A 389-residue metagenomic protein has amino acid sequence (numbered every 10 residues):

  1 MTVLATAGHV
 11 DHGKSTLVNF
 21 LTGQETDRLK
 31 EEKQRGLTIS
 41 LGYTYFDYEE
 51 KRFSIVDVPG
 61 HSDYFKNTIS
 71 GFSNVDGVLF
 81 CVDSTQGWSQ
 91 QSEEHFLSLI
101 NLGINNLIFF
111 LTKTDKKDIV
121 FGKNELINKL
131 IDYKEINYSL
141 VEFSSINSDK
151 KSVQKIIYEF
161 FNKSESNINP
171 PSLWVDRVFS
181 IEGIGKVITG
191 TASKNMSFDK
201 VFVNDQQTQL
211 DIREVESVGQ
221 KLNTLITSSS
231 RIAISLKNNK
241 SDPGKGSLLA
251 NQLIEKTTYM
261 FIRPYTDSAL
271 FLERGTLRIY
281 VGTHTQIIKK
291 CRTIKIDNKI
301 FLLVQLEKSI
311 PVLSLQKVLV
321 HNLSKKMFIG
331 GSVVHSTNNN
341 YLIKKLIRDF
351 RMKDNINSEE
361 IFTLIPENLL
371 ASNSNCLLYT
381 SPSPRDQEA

Functional and structural regions predicted by a protein language model:
M1-E31, Y43: Conserved G1/Walker A P-loop phosphate-binding module
K30-F65, S70-N74: Switch I (G2) and immediately adjacent beta-strands of P-loop GTPase domains
N74-E93, T114-V120: Conserved Switch II/interswitch segment of TRAFAC-class P-loop GTPases
V78-F80, I104-K113, E135-E142: Conserved beta-strand/loop subsegment of P-loop NTPase cores
T114, I131-S268: Conserved catalytic-core segments of large NTP-driven translation/proteostasis enzymes
Q206-V312, K317-N357: Beta-strand/loop-dominated core regions that host nucleotide or nucleotide-derived cofactor-binding catalytic loops
L370-L378: Short acidic, hydrophobic short linear motifs in intrinsically disordered regions
Y379-D386: Conserved small/polar residues in nucleotide/adenosyl-binding loops
